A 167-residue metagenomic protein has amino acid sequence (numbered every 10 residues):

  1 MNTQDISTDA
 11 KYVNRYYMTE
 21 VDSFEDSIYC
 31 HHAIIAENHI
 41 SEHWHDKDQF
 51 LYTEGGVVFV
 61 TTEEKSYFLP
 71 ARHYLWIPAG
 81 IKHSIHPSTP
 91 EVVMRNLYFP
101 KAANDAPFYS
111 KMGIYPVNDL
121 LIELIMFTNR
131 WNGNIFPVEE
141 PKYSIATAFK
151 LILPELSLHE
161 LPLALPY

Functional and structural regions predicted by a protein language model:
M1-V57: Generic protein-terminus/edge-of-domain signal
D46, T62-E64, T89: A generic beta-sheet turn/junction motif
Q49, Y74, S84, M94-P100 (+2 more regions): Short hydrophobic beta-strand segments that form the core of ligand-binding sensory/regulatory domains
E64-A79: Short acidic-glycine-tyrosine-enriched beta hairpin
I81-M112: Ligand-binding loop in jelly-roll beta-barrel domains
I114-Y167: An amphipathic alpha-helical interaction segment
